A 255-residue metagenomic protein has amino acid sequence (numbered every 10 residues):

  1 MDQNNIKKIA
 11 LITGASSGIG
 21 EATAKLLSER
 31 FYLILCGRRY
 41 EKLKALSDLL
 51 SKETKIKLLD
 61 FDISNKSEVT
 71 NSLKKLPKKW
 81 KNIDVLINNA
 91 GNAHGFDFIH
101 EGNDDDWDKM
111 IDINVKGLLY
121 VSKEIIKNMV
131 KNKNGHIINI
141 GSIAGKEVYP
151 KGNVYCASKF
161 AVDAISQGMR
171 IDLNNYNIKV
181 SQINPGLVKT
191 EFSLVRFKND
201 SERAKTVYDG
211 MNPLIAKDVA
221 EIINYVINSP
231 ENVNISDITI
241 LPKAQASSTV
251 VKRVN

Functional and structural regions predicted by a protein language model:
S16-S17: Conserved glycine-rich cofactor-binding loop
F31-L46: Conserved glycine-rich Rossmann-like NAD(P)H-binding loop of the short-chain dehydrogenase/reductase
D60-N71, D104: The beta1-alpha1 cofactor-binding region of Rossmann-like NAD(H)/NADP(H)-dependent oxidoreductases
D97-I99, D106-K109: Substrate-binding pocket helix/loop in short-chain dehydrogenase/reductase
S122, S158: Active-site helix of classical SDR
S142: Residue(s) in the substrate-gating loop at a strand-loop-helix junction that position the organic substrate next
Q182-I183, E202-T249: C-terminal helical subdomain
